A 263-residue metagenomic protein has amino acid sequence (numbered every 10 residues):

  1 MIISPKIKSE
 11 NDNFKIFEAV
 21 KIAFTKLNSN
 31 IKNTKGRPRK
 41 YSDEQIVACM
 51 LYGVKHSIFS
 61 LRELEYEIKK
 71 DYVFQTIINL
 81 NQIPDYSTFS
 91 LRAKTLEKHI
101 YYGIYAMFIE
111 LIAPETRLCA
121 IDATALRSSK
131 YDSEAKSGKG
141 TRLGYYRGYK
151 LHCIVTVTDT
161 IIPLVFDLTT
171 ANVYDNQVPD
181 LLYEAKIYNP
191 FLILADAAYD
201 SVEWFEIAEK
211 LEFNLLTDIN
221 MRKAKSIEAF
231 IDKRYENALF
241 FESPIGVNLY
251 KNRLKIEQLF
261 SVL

Functional and structural regions predicted by a protein language model:
M1-S9: General nucleic-acid-binding
S9-H56: Basic, short loop/linker segments at the boundary and entry of helix-turn-helix/winged-helix-like folds
Q45, E67-K69, D85: Non-catalytic DNA-binding core/recognition domains of DNA-processing enzymes
L61-I77: DNA-recognition alpha helix
I77-L96: Major-groove recognition helix of helix-turn-helix-like DNA-binding domains
L91, K98-K210: Polybasic low-complexity intrinsically disordered regions
A197-V262: Helix-centered, glycine/charged polyanion-binding patches within enzymatic domains that contact phosphate-containing
